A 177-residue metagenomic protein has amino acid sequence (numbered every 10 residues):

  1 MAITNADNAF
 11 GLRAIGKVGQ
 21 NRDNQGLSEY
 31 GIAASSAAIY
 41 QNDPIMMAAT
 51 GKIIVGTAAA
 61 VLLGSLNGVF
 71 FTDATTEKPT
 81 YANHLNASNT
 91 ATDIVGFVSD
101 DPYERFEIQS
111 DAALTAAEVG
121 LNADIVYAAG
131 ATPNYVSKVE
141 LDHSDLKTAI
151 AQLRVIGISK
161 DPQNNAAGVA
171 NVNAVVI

Functional and structural regions predicted by a protein language model:
M1-I177: Surface-exposed, low-hydrophobicity beta-strand/loop segments enriched in small/polar/acidic residues
